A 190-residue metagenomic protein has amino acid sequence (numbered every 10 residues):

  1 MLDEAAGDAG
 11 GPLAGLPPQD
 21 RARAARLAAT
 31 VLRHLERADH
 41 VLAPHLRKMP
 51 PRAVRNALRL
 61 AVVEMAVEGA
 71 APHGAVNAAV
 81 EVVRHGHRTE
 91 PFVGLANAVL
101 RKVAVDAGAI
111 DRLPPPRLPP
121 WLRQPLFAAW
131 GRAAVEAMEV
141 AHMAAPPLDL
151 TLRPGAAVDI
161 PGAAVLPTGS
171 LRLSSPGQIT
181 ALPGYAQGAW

Functional and structural regions predicted by a protein language model:
M1-G184: Class I Rossmann-like S-adenosyl-L-methionine
Y185-W190: Conserved SAM-binding loop and adjacent beta-strand
